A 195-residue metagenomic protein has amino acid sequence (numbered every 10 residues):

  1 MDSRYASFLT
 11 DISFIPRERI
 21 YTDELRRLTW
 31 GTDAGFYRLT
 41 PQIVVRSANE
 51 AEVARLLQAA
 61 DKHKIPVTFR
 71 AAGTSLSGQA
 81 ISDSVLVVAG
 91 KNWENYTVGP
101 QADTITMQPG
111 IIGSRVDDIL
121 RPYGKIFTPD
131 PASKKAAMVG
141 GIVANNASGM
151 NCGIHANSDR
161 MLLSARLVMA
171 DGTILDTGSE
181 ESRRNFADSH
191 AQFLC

Functional and structural regions predicted by a protein language model:
M1-D61, A72-D103, A132, H155: N-terminal flexible segment immediately upstream of the FAD-binding catalytic core in FAD-dependent oxidoreductases
V44-V45, V53, I65, V143 (+1 more regions): Hydrophobic aliphatic residue packing
I65-P66, I126: Residue-level detector of anion-binding/catalytic polar loops
T68-R70: Solvent-exposed beta-strand sheet faces enriched in polar/charged residues
N95-V98, I105-P109, G113-C195: FAD-binding subdomain of flavoenzyme oxidoreductases
